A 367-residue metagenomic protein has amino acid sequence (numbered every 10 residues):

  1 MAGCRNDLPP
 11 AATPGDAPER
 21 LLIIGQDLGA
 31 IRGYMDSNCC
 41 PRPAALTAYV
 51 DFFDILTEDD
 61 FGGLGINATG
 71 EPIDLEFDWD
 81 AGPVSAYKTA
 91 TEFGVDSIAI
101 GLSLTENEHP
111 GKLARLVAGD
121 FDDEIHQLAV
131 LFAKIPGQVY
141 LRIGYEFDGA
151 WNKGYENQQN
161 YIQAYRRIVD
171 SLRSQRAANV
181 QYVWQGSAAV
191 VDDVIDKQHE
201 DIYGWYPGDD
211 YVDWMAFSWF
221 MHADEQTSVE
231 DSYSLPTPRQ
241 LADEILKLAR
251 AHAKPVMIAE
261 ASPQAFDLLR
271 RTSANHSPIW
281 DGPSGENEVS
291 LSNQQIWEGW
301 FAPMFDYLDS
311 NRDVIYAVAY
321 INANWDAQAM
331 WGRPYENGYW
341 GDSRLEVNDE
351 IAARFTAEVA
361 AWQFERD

Functional and structural regions predicted by a protein language model:
R5-D7: Bacterial signal peptide processing site
P9-F121, E230, P263-F266, P278-N293 (+2 more regions): N-terminal substrate-binding region of glycoside hydrolase catalytic domains
A12-S37, V50-D51, V139, P255-D367: Substrate-binding cleft of secreted/luminal carbohydrate-active enzymes
L21, P43-T47, V95-G101, Q138-R142 (+4 more regions): Structural preference for beta-strand elements that scaffold enzyme active sites
Y34-P41, A81-A99, Q127-P136, G204-D210 (+2 more regions): Acidic (Asp/Glu)-rich catalytic clusters
L56-G186, V289-Q295, D342-V347, R354 (+1 more regions): Substrate-binding cleft of extracellular glycoside hydrolase catalytic domains
D74-A90, G94-S97, F220-R271: Glycoside hydrolase catalytic-domain groove-lining segments
D170-H199, A253-D267, I315-W325: Aromatic-lined carbohydrate-recognition surfaces of secreted/lumenal glycan-active proteins
